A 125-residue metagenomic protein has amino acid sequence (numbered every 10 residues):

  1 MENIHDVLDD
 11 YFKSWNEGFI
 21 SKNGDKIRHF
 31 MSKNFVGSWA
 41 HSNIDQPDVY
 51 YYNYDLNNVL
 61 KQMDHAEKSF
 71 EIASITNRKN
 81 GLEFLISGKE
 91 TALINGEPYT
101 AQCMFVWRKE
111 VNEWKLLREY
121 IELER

Functional and structural regions predicted by a protein language model:
N3-K22, F30: Short, aromatic-enriched amphipathic alpha-helices that serve as compact interaction elements
H5, G24-G81: A solvent-exposed, acidic/Ser-Thr-rich amphipathic alpha-helical stretch
D10, L82-S87: Short, hydrophobic/aromatic-rich segments at coil-to-beta transitions
N34, S87-A92: Generic short beta-strand segments
K68-E71, L85-S87, P98-M104: Short, surface-exposed coil-to-beta transition loops
I75-E83, R108-E113: A short, structured loop/turn motif at beta-sheet edges
E90-I94, W107-K109: Beta-strand elements of well-folded, non-transmembrane domains
T100-R125: Short beta-strand edge/turn micro-motifs at domain boundaries
